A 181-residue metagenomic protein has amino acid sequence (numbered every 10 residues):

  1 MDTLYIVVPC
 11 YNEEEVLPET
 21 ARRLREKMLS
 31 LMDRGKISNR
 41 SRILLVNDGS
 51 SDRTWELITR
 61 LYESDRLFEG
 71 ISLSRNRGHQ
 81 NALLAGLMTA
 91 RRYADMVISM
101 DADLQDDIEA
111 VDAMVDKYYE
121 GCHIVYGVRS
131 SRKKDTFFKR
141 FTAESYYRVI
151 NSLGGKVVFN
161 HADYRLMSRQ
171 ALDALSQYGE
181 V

Functional and structural regions predicted by a protein language model:
T3-Y5, R42: Cell-envelope/extracellular polymer assembly enzymes that use nucleotide-activated donors
E13-R34: Short, well-formed alpha-helical segments that are part of the catalytic scaffolds of diverse glycosyltransferases
E13-V16, S50, D107: Donor nucleotide-sugar binding loop of glycosyltransferases
K27-S38, A90-D95: Alpha-helix termini
M32-G49, S72: Short beta-strand/loop segment that forms part of the nucleotide-sugar
L44-W55, L104-Q105: A conserved acidic beta->alpha catalytic loop
I71-R75, H79-T89, M96, I108-V181: Acceptor/aglycone-binding surface of glycosyltransferases and processive sugar-polymer synthases
Y93-Q105: Short beta-strand-to-loop acidic/aromatic patch adjacent to the donor-nucleotide binding site
